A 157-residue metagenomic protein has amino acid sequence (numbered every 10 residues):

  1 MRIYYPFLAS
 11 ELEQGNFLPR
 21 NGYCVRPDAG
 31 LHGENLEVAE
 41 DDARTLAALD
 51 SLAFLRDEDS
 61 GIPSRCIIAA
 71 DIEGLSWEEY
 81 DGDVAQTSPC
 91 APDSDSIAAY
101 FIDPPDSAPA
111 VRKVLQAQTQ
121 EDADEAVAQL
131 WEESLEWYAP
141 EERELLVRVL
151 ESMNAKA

Functional and structural regions predicted by a protein language model:
M1-P27: Short, extreme N-terminal segment that most often corresponds to the first beta-strand
F7, A70-D71, P104: Fold-independent oxyanion-binding glycine-rich loops and adjacent beta-strand/coil segments at enzyme active sites
L18-Y80, V84: Positively charged, polar, low-complexity stretches
G61, G74-A157: Glycine-rich, aromatic-bearing surface loops/beta-hairpins
